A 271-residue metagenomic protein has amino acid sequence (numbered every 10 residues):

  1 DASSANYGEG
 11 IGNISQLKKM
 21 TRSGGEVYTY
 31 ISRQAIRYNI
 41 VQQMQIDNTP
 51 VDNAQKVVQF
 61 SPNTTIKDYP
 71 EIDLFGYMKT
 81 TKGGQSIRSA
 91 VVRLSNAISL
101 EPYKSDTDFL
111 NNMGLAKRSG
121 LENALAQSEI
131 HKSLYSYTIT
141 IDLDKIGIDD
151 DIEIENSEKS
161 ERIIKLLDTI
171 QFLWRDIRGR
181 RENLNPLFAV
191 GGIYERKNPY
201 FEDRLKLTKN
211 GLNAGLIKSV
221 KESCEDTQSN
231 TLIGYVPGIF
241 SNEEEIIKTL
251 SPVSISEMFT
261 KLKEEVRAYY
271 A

Functional and structural regions predicted by a protein language model:
D1-A271: RNA-binding basic/glycine-rich loop and surface signature characteristic of RAMP-family CRISPR effectors
